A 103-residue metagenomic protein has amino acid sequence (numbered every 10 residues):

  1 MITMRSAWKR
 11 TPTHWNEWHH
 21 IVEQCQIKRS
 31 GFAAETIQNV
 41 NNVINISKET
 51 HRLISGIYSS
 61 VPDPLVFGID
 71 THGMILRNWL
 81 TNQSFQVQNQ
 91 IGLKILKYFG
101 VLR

Functional and structural regions predicted by a protein language model:
M1-R103: Catalytic toxin/effector domains delivered as secreted proteins or via bacterial secretion systems
